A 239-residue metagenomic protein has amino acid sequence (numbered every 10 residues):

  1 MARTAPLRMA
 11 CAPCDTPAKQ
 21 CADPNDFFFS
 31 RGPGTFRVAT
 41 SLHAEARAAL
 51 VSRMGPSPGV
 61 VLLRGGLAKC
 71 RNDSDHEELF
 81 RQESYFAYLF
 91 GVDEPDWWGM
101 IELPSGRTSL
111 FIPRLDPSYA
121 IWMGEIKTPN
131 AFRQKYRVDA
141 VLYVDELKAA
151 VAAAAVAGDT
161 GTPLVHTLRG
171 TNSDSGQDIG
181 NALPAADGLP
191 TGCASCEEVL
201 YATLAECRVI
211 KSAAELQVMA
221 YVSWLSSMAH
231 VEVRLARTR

Functional and structural regions predicted by a protein language model:
A2-V231: A composition/biophysics-driven feature that prefers long, compositionally simple stretches
R234-R239: C-terminal helix-coil-helix/basic helical segment that borders enzyme active sites and/or dimer interfaces and provides
